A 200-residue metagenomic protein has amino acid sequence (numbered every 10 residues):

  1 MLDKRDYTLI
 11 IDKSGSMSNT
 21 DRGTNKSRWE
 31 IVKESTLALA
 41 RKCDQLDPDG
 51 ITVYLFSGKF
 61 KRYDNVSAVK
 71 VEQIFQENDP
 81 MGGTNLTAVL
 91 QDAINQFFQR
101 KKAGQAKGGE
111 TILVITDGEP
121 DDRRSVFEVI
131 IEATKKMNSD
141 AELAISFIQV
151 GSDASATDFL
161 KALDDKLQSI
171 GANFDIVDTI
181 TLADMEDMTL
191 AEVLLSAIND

Functional and structural regions predicted by a protein language model:
M1-D200: Acidic, low-complexity intrinsically disordered regions
